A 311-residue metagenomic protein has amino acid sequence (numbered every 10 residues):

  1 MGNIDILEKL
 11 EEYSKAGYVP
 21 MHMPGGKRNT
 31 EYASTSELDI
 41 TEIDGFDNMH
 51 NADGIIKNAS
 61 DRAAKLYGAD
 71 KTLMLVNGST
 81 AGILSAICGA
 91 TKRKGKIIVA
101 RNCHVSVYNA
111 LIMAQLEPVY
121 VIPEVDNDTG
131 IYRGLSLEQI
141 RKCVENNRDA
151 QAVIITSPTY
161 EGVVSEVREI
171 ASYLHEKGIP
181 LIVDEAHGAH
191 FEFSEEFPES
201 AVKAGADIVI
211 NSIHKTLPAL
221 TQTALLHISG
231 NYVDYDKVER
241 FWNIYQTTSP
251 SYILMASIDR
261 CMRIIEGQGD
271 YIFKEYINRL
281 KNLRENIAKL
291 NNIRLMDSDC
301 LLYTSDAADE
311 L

Functional and structural regions predicted by a protein language model:
M1-G54: N-terminal "arm"/small-domain region of PLP-dependent enzymes with the aminotransferase-like
G2, I6-E11, A69, S79-D297: Conserved PLP-enzyme active-site core in the AAT-like
M23-G25, E42-A52, E166, E192-F193 (+3 more regions): Generic structural "secondary-structure junction" signal
G25, V76, D297: Pocket-edge structural micro-motifs
S36-G78, N102: Conserved N-terminal alpha-helix of the aminotransferase class I/II PLP-enzyme fold
V76-T80, Y303-T304: Ser/Thr-glycine-rich phosphate-binding loops at phosphate-binding pockets of nucleotides, nucleotide cofactors
Y303-L311: Single conserved hydrophobic/aromatic residue that forms the stacking wall/gate of nucleotide- or nucleobase-binding
